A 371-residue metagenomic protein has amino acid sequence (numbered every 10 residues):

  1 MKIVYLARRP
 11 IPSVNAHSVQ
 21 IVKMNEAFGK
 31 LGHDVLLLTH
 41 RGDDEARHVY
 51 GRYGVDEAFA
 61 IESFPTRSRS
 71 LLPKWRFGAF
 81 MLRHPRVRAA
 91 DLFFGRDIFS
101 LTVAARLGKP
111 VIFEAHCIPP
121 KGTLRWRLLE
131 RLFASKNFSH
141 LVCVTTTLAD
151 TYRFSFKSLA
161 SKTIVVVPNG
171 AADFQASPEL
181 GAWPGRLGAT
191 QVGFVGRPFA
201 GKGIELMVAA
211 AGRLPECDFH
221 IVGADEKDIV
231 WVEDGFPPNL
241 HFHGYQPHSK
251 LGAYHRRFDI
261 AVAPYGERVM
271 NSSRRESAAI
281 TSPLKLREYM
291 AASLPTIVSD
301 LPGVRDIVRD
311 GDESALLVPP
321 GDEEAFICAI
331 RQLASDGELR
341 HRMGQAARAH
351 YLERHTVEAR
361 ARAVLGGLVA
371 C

Functional and structural regions predicted by a protein language model:
V4-L6, V142, A171, P184-K202 (+2 more regions): Conserved donor-binding/catalytic core segment of Leloir-type glycosyltransferases
Y5-N15, E26-R76, L148, R153 (+2 more regions): N-terminal strand-loop element at the rim of the active site of nucleotide-sugar-dependent glycosyltransferases
V103-A104, L124, S135-T163, A171-A176 (+2 more regions): A short, active-site helix/loop in glycosyltransferases that binds the activated sugar's phosphate group
V230-I260, M270: Nucleotide-activated donor-binding/catalytic signature segment of Leloir-type glycosyltransferases, i.e., the conserved
R256-T281, L294: Acidic donor-binding loop of glycosyltransferase active sites
A261-A263, E288-A291, P295-V298, G303: Short hydrophobic beta-strand element within catalytic cores of glycosyltransferases and related nucleotide-activated
P283, R309-E324, Q332-G337: Conserved acidic donor-binding segment of nucleotide-sugar-dependent glycosyltransferases
Q332, L339-R354: A short, well-ordered alpha-helix in the C-terminal region of glycosyltransferases
